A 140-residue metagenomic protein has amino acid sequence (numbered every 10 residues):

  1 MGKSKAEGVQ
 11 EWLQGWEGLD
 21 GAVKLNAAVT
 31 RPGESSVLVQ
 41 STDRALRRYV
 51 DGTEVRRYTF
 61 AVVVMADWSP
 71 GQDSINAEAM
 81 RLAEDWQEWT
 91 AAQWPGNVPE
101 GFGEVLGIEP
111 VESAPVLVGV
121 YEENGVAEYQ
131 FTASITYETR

Functional and structural regions predicted by a protein language model:
M1-A28, D43-R140: Charged, amphipathic alpha-helical segments and their flanking helix caps
P32-E34: Extended compositionally biased segments used for macromolecular assembly or nucleic-acid engagement
V37-L38: Short amphipathic alpha-helix segments
